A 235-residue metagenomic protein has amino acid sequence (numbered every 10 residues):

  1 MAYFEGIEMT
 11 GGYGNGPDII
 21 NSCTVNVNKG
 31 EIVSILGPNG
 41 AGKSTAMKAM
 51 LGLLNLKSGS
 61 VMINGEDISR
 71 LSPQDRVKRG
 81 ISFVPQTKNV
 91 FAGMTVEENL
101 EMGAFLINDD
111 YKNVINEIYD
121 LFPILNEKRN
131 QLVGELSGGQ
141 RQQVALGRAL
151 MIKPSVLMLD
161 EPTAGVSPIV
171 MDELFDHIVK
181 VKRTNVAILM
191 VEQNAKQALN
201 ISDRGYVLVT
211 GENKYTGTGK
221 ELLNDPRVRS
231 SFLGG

Functional and structural regions predicted by a protein language model:
A2-G235: Glycine-rich phosphate-binding loops of nucleotide-dependent enzymes
